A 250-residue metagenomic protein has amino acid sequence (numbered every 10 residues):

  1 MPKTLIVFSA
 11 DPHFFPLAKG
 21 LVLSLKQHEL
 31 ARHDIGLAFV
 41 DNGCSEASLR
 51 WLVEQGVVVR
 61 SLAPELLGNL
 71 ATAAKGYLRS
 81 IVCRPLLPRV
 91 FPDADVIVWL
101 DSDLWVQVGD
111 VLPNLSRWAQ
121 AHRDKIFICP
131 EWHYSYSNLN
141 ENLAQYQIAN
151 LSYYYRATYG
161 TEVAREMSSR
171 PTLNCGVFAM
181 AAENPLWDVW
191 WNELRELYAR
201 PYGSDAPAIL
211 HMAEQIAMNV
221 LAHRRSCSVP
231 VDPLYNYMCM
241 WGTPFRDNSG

Functional and structural regions predicted by a protein language model:
M1-G250: Glycosyltransferase catalytic domains, chiefly GT-A lineage
